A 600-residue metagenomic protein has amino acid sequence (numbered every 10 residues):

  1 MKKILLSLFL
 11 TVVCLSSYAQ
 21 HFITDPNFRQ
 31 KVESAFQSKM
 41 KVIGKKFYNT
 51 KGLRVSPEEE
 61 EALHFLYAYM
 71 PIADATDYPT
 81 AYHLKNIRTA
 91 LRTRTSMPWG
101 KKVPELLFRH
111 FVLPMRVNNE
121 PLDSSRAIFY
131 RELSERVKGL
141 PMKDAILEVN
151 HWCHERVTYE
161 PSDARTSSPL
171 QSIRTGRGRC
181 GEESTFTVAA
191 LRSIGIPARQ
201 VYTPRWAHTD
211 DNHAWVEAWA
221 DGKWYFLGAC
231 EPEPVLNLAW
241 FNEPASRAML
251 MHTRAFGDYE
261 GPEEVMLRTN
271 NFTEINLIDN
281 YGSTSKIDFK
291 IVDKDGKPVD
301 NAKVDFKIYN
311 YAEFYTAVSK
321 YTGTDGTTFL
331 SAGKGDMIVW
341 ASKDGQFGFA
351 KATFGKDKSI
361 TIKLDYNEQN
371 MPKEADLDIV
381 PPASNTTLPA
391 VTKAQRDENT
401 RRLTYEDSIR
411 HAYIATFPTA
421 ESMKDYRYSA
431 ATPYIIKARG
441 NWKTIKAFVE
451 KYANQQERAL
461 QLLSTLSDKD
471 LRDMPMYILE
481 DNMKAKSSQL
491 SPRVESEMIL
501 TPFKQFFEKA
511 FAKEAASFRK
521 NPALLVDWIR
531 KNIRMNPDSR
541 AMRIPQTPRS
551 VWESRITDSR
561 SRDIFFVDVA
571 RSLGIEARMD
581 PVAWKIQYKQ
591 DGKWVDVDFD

Functional and structural regions predicted by a protein language model:
M1-H21: Bacterial Sec-dependent N-terminal signal peptides
F22, R131, E135-R136, L140-P141 (+6 more regions): Hydrophobic/aromatic-rich core segments of domains that either
T24-T175, D211, D397, E406-S554: Secondary-structure boundary elements
R268-N280, T353-V391: Extracellular beta-sheet/turn segments enriched in Thr/Pro/Gly and aliphatic residues
S285-G296, D600: A short, amphipathic beta-strand motif
K294-E313, K334-D336: Short, ordered, surface-exposed loop/turn motifs in non-cytosolic proteins
N310-S331: Short, acidic Ser/Thr/Gly-rich low-complexity loop/linker segments typical of extracellular and cell-surface proteins
G326-I338, S342-Q346, T353-K356: Short Pro-Gly-centered beta-turn/loop motif in secreted/extracellular proteins
